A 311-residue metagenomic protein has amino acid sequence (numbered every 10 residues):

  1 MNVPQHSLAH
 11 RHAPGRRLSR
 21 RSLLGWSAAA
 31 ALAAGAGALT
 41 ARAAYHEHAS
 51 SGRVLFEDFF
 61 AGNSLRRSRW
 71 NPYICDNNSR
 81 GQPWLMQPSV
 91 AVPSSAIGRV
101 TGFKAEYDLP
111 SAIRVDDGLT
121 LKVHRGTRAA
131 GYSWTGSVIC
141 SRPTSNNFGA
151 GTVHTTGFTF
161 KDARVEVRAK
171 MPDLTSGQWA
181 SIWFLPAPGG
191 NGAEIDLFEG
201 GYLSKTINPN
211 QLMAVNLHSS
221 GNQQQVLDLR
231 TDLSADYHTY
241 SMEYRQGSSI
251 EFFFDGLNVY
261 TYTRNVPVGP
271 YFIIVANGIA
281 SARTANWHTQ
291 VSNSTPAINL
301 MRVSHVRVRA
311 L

Functional and structural regions predicted by a protein language model:
M1-L18, A29-A34, Y45: N-terminal secretory signal peptides
G15, S19, L23, Y45-L311: GH16 jelly-roll
A31, G35, R307-A310: C-terminal alpha-helix/helix-terminus motif
G37-T40: C-terminal segment of classical bacterial N-terminal signal peptides
